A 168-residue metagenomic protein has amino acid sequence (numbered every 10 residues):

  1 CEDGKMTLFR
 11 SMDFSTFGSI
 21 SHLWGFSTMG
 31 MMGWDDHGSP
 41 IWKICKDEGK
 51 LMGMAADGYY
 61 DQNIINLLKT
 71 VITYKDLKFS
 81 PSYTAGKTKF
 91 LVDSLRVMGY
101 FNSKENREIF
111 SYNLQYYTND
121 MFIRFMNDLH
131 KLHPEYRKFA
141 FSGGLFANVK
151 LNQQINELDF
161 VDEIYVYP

Functional and structural regions predicted by a protein language model:
C1-P168: Short acidic/glycine-rich loops and adjacent helix/strand connectors that line catalytic pockets where negatively
